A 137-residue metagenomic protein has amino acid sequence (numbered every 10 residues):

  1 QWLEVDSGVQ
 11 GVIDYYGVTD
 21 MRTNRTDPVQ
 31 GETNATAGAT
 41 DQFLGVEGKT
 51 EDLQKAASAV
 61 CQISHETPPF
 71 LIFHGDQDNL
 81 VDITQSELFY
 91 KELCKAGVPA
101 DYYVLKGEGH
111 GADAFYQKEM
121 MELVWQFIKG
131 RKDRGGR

Functional and structural regions predicted by a protein language model:
Q1-P28, G130: Primarily recognizes the serine-hydrolase "nucleophile elbow" in alpha/beta-hydrolase and SGNH/GDSL folds
I13-Y16, F73, L105-K106: Alpha/beta-hydrolase-fold catalytic nucleophile elbow
V18, D76-D78, G107-G109: Acidic beta-to-alpha connecting loop that harbors the catalytic carboxylate
T23-Q62, P68, K95: Mobile cap/lid helix-loop segments that gate and shape the active-site cleft of serine hydrolases
E66, L71-H74, D78: Short beta-strand/loop motif that positions the catalytic acidic residue of the alpha/beta-hydrolase fold
N79-L88: Conserved alpha/beta-hydrolase "acid-adjacent" motif
E108-Q117: Catalytic histidine-centered segment of alpha/beta-hydrolase-like enzymes
Q117-R137: Catalytic active-site module of serine/aspartate enzymes centered on a nucleophile-bearing elbow/loop
